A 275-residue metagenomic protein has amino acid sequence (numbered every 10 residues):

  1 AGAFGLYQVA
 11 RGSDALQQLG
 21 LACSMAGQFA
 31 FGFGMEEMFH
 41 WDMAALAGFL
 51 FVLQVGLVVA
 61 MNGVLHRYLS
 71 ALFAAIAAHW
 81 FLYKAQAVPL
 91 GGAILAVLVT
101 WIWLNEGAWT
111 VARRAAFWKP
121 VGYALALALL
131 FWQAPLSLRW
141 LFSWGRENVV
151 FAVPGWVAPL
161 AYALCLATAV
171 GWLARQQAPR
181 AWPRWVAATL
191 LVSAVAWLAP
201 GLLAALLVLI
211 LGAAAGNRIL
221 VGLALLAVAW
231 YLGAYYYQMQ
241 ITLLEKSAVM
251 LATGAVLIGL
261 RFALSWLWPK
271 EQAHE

Functional and structural regions predicted by a protein language model:
A1-E275: Alpha-helical multi-pass membrane segments and their bilayer interfacial helix-loop junctions
